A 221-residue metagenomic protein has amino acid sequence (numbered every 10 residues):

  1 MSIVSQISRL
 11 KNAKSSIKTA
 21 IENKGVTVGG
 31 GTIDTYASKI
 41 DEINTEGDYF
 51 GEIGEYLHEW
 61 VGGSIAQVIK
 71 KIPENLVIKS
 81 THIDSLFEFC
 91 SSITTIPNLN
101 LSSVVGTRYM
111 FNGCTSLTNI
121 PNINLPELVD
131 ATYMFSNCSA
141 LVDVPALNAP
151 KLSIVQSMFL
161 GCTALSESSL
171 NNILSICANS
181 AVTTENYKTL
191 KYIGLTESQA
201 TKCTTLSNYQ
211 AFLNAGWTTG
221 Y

Functional and structural regions predicted by a protein language model:
S2-Y221: Negatively charged
